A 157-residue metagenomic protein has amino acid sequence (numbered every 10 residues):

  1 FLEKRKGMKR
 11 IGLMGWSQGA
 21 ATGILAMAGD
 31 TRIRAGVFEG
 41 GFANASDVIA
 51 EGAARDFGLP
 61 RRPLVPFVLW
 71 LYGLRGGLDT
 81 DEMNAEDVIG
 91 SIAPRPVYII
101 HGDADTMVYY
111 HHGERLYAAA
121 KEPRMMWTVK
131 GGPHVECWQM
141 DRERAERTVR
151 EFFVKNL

Functional and structural regions predicted by a protein language model:
K6-S17: Alpha/beta-hydrolase fold nucleophile elbow
L13-G15, E39, I100: Short beta-strand immediately N-terminal to the catalytic nucleophile in serine-hydrolase-like folds
G15-L25: Glycine-rich nucleophile elbow surrounding the catalytic serine of serine-hydrolase chemistry
L25-D81, G90: Hydrolase active-site cap/lid region
I92-A93, Y98-H101, D105: Short beta-strand/loop motif that positions the catalytic acidic residue of the alpha/beta-hydrolase fold
D103-V108, V135-E136: Acidic catalytic loop of the alpha/beta-hydrolase fold
Y109-A118: Short alpha-helix in the alpha/beta-hydrolase fold that links the catalytic acid
G132-E143: Catalytic histidine-centered segment of alpha/beta-hydrolase-like enzymes
